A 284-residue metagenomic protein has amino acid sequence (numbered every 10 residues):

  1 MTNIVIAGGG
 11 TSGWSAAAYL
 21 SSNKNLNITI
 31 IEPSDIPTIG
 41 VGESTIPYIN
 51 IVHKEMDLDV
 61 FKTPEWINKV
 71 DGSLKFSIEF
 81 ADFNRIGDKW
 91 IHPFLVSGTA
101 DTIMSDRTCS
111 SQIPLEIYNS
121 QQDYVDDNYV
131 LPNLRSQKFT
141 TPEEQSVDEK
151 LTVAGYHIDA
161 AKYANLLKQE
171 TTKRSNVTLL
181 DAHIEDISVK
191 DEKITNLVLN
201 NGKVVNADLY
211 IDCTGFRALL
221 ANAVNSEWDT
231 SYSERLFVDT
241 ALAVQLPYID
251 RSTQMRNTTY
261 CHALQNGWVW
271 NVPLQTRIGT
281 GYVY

Functional and structural regions predicted by a protein language model:
S21-V41: Glycine-rich FAD pyrophosphate-binding loop
V41-R135: Dinucleotide-binding Rossmann-like beta1-alpha1 core, especially the glycine-rich loop that anchors the ADP
K150-E170, L179-D181, L219: Short beta-strand to alpha-helix junction loop
A160, N225-Q254: Central beta-strand plus flanking loop segment that forms part of the substrate or channel wall within the catalytic
L180-T195: A conserved short coil-to-beta-strand element within the FAD-binding core of flavoproteins
N200-L209: Core beta-strand elements of the Rossmann-like FAD/NAD(P) dinucleotide-binding domain in flavoenzyme oxidoreductases
D212-E227: Flavin (primarily FAD) binding-site architecture
L264-Y284: Conserved FAD/dinucleotide-binding core of flavoprotein oxidoreductases
